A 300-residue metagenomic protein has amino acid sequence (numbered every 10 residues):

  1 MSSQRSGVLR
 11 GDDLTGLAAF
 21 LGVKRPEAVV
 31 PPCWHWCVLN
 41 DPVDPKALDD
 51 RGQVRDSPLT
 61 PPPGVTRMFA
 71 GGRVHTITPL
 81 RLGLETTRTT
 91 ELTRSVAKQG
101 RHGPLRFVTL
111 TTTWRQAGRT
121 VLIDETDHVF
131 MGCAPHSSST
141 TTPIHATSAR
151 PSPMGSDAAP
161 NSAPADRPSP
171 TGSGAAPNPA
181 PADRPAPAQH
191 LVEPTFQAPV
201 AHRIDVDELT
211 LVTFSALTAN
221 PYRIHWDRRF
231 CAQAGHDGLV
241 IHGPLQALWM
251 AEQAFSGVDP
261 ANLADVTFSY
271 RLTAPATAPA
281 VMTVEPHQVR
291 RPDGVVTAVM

Functional and structural regions predicted by a protein language model:
M1-G71, R184-P260: Hot-dog-fold acyl-thioester-processing enzymes
S2, F69-V206, T267, L272-M300: HotDog/MaoC-like acyl-thioester-processing domains
A28, P104, N262-A264: Short, surface-exposed helix-loop/turn micro-motifs enriched in polar/charged residues
L59, A97, L110-W114, P135-S137 (+3 more regions): Short, surface-exposed linear patches
R228-C231, D265, T297: A beta-strand-loop signature enriched in Asp, Gly, Thr, and Trp that corresponds to the sialidase/neuraminidase Asp-box
